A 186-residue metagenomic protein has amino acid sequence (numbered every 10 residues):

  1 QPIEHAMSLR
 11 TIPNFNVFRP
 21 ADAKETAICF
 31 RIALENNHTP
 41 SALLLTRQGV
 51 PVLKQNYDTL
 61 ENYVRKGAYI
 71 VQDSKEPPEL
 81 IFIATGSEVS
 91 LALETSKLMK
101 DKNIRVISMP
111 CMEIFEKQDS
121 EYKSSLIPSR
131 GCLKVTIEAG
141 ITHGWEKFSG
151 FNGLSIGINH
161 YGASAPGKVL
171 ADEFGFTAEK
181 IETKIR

Functional and structural regions predicted by a protein language model:
Q1, E35-R186: Thiamine diphosphate
Q1-N36, T177, T183-K184: Conserved thiamine diphosphate
